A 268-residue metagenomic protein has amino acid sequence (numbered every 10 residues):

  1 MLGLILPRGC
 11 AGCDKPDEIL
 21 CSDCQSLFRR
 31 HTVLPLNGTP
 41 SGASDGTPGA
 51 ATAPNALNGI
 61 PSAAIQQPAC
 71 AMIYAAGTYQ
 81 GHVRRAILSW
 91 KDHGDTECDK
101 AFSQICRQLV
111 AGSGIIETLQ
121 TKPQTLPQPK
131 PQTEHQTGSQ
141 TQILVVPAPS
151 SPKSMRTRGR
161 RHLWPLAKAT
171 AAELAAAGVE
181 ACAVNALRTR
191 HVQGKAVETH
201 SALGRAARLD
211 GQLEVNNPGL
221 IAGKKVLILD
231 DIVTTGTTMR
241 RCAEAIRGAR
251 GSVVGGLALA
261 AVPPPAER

Functional and structural regions predicted by a protein language model:
M1-R268: Glycine-rich phosphate/pyrophosphate-handling loop used in enzymes and phosphotransfer proteins
